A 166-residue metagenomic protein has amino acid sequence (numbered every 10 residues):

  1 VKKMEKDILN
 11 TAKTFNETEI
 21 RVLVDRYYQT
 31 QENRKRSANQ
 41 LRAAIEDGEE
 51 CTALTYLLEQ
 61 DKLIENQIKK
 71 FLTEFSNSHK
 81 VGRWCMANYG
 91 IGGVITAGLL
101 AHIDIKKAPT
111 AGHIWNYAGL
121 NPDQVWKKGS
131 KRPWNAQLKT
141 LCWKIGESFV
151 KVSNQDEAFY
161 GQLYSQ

Functional and structural regions predicted by a protein language model:
V1-D61, D123-K127, W134, L141-K144 (+1 more regions): Structure-specific DNA junction-binding interface
V24, G93-T96: Residue-level signal for cytosolic alpha-helical hairpin/rod architecture
T30, G92, I114: Short, conserved catalytic/metal-binding motifs centered on acidic residues
A38-V94: Helix-hairpin-helix/helix-loop-helix acidic hairpins
L99-Q166: Phosphate-backbone recognition surface of nucleic-acid-processing proteins
